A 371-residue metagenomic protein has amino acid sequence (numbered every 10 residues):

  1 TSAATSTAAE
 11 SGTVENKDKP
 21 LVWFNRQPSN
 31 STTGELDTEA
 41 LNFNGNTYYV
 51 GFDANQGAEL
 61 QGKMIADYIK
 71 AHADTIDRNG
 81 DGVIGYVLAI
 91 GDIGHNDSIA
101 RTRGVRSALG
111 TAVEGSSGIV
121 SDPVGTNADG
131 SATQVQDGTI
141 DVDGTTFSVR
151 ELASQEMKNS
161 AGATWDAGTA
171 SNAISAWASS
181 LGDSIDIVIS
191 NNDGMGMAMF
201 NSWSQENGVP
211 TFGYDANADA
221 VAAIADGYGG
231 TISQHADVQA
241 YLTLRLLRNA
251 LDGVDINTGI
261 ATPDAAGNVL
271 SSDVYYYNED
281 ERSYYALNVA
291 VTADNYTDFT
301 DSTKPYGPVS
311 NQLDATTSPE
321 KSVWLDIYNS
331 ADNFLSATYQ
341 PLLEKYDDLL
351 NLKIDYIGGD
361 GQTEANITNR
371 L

Functional and structural regions predicted by a protein language model:
T1, I90-I99, I187-D193, K321-L349 (+1 more regions): Extracytoplasmic "Venus flytrap"
T1-A40, Y48-F52, D193-F200, D360-L371: Beta-alpha junction/loop-to-helix N-cap segments that form part of ligand/metal-binding clefts
T1-L21, V105, G125-A222, L343: Hydrophobic alpha-helical
T33-D67, L88-D92, D226-Y241, Y356-G358: Short beta-strand elements at the ligand-binding edges of bilobed clamshell
Y48-D81, A100, A167-S171, A216-A220 (+1 more regions): Hydrophobic alpha-helical segments within soluble ligand-binding/sensing domains
D53-G62, G80-A167, D326-T338: Extracytoplasmic ligand-binding site segments that recognize negatively charged/polar headgroups
V83-I84, A89-I90, D97, L109 (+4 more regions): Hinge/cleft segment of the Venus flytrap/periplasmic-binding protein
D183-S190, N201-D273, Y285: Exported/periplasmic ABC-transporter solute-binding proteins
